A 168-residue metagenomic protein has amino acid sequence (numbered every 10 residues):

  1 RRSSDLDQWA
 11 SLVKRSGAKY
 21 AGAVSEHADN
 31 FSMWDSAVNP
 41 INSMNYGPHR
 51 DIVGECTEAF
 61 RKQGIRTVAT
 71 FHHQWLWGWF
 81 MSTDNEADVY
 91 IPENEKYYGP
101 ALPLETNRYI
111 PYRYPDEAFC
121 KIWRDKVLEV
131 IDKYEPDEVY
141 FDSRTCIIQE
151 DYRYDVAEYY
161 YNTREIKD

Functional and structural regions predicted by a protein language model:
R1-D168: Mature catalytic domains of secreted/periplasmic carbohydrate-active enzymes
